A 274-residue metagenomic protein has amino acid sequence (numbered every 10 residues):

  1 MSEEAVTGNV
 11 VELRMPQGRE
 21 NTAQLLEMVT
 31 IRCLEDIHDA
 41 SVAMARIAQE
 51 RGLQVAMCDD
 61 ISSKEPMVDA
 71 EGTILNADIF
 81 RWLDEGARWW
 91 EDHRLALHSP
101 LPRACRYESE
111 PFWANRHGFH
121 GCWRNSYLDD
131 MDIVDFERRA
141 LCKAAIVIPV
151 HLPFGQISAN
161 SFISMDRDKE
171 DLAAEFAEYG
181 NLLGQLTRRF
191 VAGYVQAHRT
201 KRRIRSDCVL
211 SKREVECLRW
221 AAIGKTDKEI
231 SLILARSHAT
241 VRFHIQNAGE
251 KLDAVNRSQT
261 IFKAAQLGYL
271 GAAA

Functional and structural regions predicted by a protein language model:
S2-T30, I37-A40, R51, S158-N160 (+1 more regions): Juxtadomain coupling helices with adjacent low-complexity linkers
E4, V10-L13, L26-I31, V42-H151 (+1 more regions): Regulatory input/activation interfaces that engage signals or partners
F154-G155: Glycine-biased flexible loop/turn sites that connect beta-strands or occur in inter-domain linkers
R213-C217: The N-cap/first-turn positions of alpha helices within or immediately adjacent to helix-turn-helix DNA-binding domains
R219, L232, F262: A cross-family signal for key residues in well-ordered alpha-helices that form functional helical elements
A221-K225, A264: Short helix-to-turn junction characteristic of helix-turn-helix DNA-binding domains, especially the helix
T226-Q259: Recognition helix of helix-turn-helix DNA-binding domains
E250-A274: Basic, Lys/Arg-enriched C-terminal extension of HTH/homeodomain DNA-binding domains
